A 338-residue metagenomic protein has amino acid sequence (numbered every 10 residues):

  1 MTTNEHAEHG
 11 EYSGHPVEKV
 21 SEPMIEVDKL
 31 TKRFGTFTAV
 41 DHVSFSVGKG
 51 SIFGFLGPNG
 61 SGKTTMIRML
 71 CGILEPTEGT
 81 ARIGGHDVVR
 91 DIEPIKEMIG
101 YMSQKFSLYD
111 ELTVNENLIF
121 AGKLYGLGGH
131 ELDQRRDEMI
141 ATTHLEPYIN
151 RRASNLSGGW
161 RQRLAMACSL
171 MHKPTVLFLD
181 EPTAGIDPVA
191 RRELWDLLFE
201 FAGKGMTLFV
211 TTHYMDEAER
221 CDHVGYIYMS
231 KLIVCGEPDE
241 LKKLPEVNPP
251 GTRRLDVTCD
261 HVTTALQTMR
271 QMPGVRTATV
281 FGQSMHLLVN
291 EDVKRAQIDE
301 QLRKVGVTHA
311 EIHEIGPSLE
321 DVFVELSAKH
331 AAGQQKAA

Functional and structural regions predicted by a protein language model:
G79-R90, P94-I95: Conserved ABC transporter NBD signature motif
E111, R152-L156: Conserved ABC ATPase signature
I119, K123, H130-Y148: Conserved ABC ATPase "signature" region
M166: Hydrophobic anchor residue at the start of the ABC signature
K173: Conserved catalytic motifs of ABC-family nucleotide-binding domains
L177-D180: Catalytic Walker B motif of ABC-type/P-loop ATPase nucleotide-binding domains
D196-V210, M215-N290: ABC transporter nucleotide-binding domain
